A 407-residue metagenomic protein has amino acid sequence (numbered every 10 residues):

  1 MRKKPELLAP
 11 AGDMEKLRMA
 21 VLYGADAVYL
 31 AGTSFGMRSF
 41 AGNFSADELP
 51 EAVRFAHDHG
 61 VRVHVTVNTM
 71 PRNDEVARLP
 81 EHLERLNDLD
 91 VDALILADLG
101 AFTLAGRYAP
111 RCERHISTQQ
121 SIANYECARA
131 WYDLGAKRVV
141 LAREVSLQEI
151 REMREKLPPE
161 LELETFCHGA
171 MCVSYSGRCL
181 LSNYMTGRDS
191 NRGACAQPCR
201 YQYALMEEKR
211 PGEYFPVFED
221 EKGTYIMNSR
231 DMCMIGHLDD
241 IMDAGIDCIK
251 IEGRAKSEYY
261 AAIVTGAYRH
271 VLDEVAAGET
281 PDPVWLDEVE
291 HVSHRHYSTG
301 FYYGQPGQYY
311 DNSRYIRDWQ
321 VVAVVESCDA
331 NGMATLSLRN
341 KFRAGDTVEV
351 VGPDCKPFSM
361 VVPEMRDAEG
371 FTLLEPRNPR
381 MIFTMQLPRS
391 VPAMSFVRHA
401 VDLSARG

Functional and structural regions predicted by a protein language model:
M1-L22, A27-L30, S34, H59-T69 (+5 more regions): Surface-exposed amphipathic alpha-helical tracts and adjacent flexible/coil segments at the periphery of soluble enzymes
D13-K16, S34-Y125: Active-site beta->alpha loop and helix N-cap motifs at the rims of alpha/beta catalytic domains
